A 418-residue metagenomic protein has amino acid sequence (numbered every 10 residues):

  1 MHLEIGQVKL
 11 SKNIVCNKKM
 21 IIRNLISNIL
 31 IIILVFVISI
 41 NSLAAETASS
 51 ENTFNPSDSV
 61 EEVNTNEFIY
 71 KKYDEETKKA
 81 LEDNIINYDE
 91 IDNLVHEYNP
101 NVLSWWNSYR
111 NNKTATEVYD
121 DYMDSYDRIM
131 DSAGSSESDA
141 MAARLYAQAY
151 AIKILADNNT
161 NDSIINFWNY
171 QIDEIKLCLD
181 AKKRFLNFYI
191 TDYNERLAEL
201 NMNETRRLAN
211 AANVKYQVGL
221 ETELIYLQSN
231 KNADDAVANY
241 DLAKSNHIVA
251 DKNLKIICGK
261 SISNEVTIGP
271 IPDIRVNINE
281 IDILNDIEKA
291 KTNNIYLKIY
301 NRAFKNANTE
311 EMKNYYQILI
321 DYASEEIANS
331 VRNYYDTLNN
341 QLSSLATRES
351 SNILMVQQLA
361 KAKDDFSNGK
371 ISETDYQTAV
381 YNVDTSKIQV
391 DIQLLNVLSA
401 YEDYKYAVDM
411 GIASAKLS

Functional and structural regions predicted by a protein language model:
M1-I22: N-terminal secretory signal peptides that target proteins for export/translocation
L3, A45-K183: Short flexible linkers and secondary-structure junctions
I22-A45: Sec-dependent N-terminal signal peptides of Gram-positive bacterial secreted proteins and lipoproteins
T47-Y88, I257, I268-G269, Y316 (+2 more regions): Acidic, low-complexity, intrinsically disordered peripheral segments
L103-S104, A147-N169, E199, L224 (+4 more regions): Sec/SRP-type N-terminal targeting helices
W105, L155-A156, D173, N187-D241 (+2 more regions): Charged, solvent-exposed structural "stalk/scaffold" segments of large extracytoplasmic/peripheral assemblies
K244-N285, Y401-S418: Short, solvent-exposed, mixed-charge loop/turn linkers that connect secondary-structure elements
